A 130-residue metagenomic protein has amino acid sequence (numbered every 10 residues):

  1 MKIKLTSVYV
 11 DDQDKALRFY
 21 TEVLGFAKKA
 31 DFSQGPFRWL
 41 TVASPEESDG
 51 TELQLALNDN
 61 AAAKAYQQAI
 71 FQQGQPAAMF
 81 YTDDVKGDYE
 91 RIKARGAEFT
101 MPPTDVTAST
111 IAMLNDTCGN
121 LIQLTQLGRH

Functional and structural regions predicted by a protein language model:
M1-K2, I70-Q75, D105-V106: Short glycine-enriched loop/turn motifs at secondary-structure junctions
M1-L17, P76-A78, T125-H130: N-terminal beta-strand motif that seeds the catalytic metal site of vicinal oxygen chelate
V8, A30, R38-T41, F80 (+1 more regions): Vicinal oxygen chelate
V8-T51: Core segments of cupin and vicinal oxygen chelate
D12-Q13, D83-V85: Helix N-cap motif at beta-to-alpha junctions
F19, K86-R91: Short amphipathic alpha-helices within nucleic acid-binding modules
F37-W39, A61-Q67: A short, acidic/glycine-rich surface segment
E46-G50, N60-A62, V85-G87: Short, charged/polar surface micro-motifs in flexible loops or helix N-caps
